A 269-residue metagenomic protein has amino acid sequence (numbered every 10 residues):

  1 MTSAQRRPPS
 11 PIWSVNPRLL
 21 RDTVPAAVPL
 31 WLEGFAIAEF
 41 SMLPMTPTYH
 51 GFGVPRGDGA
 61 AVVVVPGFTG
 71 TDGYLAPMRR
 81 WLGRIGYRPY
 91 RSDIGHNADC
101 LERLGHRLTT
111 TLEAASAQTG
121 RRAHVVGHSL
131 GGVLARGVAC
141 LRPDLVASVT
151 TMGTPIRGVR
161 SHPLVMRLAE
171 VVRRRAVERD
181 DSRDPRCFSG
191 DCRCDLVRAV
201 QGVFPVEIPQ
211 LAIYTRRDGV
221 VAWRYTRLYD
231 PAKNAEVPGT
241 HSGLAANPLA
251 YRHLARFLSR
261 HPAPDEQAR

Functional and structural regions predicted by a protein language model:
M1-V63, G70, Y74-W81, I85 (+2 more regions): Flexible, membrane-associating and regulatory peripheral segments of lipid-active enzymes
T2, T23, T46-T48, T69-T71 (+6 more regions): Residue-identity detector for threonine
A27, I37, L108, L168-A169 (+1 more regions): Generic hydrophobic, helix-prone segments enriched in Leu/Val/Ile
H50-G53, G57, V64, R79 (+6 more regions): Amphipathic, alpha-helical segments enriched in basic
A60-G73, P77, G83-Q201: Serine-dependent carboxylesterase/thioesterase catalytic core of lipase-like alpha/beta-hydrolase/SGNH enzymes
C140-R269: Helical cap/lid subdomain of alpha/beta-hydrolase-fold lipid enzymes that gates access to the catalytic pocket
